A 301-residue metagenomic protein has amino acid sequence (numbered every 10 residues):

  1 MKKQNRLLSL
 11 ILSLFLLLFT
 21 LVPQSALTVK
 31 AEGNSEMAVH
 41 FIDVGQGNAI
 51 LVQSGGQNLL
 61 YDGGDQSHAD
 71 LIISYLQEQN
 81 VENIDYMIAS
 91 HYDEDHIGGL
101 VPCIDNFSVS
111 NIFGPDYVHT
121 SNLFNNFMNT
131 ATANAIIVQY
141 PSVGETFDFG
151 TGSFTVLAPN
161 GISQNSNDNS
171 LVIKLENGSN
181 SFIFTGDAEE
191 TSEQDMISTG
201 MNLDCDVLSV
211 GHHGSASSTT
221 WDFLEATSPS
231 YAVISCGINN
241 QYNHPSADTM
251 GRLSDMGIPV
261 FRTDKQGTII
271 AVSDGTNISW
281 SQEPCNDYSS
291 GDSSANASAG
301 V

Functional and structural regions predicted by a protein language model:
K2-L8, S13-V301: Non-globular, low-confidence helical/coil segments that flank catalytic cores
